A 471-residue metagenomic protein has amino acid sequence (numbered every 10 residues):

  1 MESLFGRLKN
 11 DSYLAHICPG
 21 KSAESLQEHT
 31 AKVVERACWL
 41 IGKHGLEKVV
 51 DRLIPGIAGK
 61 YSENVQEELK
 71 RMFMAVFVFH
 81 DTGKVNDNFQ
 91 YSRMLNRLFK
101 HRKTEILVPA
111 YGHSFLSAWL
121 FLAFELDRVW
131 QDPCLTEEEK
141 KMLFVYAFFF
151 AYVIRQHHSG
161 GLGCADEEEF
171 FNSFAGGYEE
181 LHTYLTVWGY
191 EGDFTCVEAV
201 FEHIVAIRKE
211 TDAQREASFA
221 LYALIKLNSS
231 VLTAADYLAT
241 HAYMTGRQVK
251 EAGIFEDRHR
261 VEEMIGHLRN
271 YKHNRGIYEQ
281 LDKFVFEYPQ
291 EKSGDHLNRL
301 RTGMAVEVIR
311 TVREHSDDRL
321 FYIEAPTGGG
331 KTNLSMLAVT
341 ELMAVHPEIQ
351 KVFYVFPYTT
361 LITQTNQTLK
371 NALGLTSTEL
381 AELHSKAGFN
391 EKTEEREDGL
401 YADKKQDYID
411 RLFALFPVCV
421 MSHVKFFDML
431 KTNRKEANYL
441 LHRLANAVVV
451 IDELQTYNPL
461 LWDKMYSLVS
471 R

Functional and structural regions predicted by a protein language model:
E2-Y278: Accessory nucleic-acid engagement/destabilization modules that flank
Y13-K21, S25, T359, A381-E395: Conserved helicase motor
D282-E324: Conserved pre-motif I regulatory segment
H315-V339: Walker A/P-loop
K331-E348, T368, L468: Walker A/P-loop NTP-binding motif
I349-L373, L380-G388: Conserved Walker A/P-loop ATP-binding site and its immediately adjacent core in helicase/helicase-like ATPase domains
L375-K431: Inter-Walker segment of RecA-like/P-loop motor cores
C419, H423-F427, A437-R471: SF2 helicase catalytic motif II
